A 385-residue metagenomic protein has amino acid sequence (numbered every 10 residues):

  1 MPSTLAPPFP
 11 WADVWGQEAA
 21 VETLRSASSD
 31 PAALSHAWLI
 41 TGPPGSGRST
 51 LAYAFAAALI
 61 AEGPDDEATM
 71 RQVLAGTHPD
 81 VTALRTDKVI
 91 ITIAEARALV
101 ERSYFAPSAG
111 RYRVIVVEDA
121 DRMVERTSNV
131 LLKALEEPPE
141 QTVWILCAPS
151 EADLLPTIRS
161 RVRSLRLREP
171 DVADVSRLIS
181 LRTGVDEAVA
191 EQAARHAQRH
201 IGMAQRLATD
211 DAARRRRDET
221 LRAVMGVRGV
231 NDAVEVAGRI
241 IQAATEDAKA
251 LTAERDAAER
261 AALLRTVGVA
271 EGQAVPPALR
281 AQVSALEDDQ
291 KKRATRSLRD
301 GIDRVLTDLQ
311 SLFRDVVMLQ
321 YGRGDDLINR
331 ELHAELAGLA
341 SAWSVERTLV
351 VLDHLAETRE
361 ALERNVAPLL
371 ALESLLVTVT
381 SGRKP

Functional and structural regions predicted by a protein language model:
M1-A58, E62-T69, E140-Q141, P149-V305 (+1 more regions): Charged, glycine-rich active-site and insertion segments that engage polyanionic ligands
L24-D30, I93-V114, R122, R126-K133: Conserved alpha-helical scaffold flanking the Walker A/P-loop in AAA+ ATPase domains
A33-L34, L74-P79, T86, S108-R111 (+1 more regions): Short loop/turn elements that form and flank the Walker-type P-loop nucleotide-binding site in RecA-like NTPase cores
T41, V117-E118: Residues at the beta-strand->loop junction immediately N-terminal to the Walker
E67-T92, A152-L154: AAA+/P-loop NTPase substrate/partner-engagement loops
D87-A94, A120, S164-L165: Flexible beta-alpha connector loops of hexameric P-loop NTPases
Y104-A106, N129-L146, P156: Conserved catalytic/switch belt of AAA+ P-loop NTPases
E118-D119, L146-E151: A short beta-strand-to-loop transition that corresponds to the Sensor-1 phosphate-sensing loop of AAA+ P-loop ATPases
